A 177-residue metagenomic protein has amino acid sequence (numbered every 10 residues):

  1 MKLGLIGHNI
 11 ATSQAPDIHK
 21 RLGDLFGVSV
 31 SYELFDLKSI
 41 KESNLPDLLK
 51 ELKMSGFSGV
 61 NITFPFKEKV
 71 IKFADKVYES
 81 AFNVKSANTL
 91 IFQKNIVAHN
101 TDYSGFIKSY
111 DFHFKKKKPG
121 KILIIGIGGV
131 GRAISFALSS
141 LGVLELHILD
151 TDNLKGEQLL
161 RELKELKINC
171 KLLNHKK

Functional and structural regions predicted by a protein language model:
K2, S31, K121, L144-L146 (+1 more regions): Residues at the starts of beta-strands that form the adenosine-phosphate
K2-F114: Phosphate/diphosphate ligand-binding glycine-rich loop within oxidoreductases
G7-N9, N100-D102, Y110, K118-V143 (+1 more regions): Glycine-rich adenosine-cofactor-binding loop
F26, L141-G142, L166: Conserved dinucleotide-binding and phosphotransfer motif residues
G156-E157: Short alpha-helix immediately C-terminal to the canonical SAM-binding loop
E165-K177: Short acidic low-complexity segments
